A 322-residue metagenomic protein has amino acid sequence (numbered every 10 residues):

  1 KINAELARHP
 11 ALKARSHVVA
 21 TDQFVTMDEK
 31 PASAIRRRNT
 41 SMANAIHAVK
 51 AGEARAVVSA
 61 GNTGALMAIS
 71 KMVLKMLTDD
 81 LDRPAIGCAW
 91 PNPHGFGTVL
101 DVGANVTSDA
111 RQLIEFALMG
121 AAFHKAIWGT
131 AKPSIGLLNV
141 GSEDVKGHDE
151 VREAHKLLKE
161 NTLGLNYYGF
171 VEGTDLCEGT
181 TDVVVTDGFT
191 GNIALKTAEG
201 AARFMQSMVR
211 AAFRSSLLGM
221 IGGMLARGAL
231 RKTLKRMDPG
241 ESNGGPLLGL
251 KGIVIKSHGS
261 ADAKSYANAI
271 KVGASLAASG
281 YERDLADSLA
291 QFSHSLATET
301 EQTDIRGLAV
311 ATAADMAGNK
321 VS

Functional and structural regions predicted by a protein language model:
K1-I2, V106-G173, D182: Glycine-rich phosphate/diphosphate-binding loop of Rossmann-like nucleotide-binding domains
I2, R38-G52, A56-S70, D82-G87 (+6 more regions): Short glycine/serine/threonine-rich phosphate/pyrophosphate-binding segments that cradle anionic phosphate groups
A11-A54: Phosphate/nucleotide-donor binding subsite
R15-S16, G97, L165: Short, conserved active-site loop motifs that form the nucleotide-linked donor/cofactor pocket
Q23-F24, N62-A65, M72, V140-E143 (+2 more regions): Short glycine-rich anion-binding loops that position phosphate/pyrophosphate groups of nucleotides and phosphorylated
K71-V99, T180-V184, G188-T298, Q302-R306: Glycine-rich phosphate/nucleotide-binding loop
A309-S322: Long, low-complexity, intrinsically disordered segments
